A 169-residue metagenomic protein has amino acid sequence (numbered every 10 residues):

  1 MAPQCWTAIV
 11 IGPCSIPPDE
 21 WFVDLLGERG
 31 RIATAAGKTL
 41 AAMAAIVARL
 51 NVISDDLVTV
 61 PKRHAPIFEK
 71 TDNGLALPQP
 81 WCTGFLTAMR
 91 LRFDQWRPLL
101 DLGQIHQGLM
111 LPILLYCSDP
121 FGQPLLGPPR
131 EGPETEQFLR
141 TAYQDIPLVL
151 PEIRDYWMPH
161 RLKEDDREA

Functional and structural regions predicted by a protein language model:
M1-C82, L86-A169: Domain-length accessory/inserted modules outside core catalytic folds
